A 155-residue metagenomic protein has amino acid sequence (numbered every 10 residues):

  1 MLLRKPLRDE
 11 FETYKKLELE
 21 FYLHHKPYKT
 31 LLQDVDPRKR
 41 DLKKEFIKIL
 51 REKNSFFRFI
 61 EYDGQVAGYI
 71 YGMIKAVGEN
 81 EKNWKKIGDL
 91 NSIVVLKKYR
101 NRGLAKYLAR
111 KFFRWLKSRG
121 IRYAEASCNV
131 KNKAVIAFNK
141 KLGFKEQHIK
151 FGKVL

Functional and structural regions predicted by a protein language model:
M1-L17, H25-P27: A short beta-loop-alpha structural element at the N-terminal edge of CoA-dependent acyl/N-acetyltransferase catalytic
Y22-E45: Conserved GNAT-fold acetyl-CoA-binding loop/helix
K44-F59, D89: A short helix-loop-beta-strand connector motif used in the catalytic cores of GNAT acetyltransferases and, in some
F59, Q65-I74, D89, V94: Conserved beta-strand in the GNAT
V77-L90, R100, E146-Q147: A conserved beta-turn-beta hairpin within the catalytic core of GNAT-like acetyltransferases that forms part
Y99, G103-K111: Conserved acetyl-CoA pyrophosphate-binding loop and the N-cap/start of the following alpha-helix in GNAT-like
K106, V130-H148: Conserved active-site alpha-helix within GNAT-family acetyltransferase domains
L116-S127: Conserved GNAT acetyl-CoA-binding A-motif
